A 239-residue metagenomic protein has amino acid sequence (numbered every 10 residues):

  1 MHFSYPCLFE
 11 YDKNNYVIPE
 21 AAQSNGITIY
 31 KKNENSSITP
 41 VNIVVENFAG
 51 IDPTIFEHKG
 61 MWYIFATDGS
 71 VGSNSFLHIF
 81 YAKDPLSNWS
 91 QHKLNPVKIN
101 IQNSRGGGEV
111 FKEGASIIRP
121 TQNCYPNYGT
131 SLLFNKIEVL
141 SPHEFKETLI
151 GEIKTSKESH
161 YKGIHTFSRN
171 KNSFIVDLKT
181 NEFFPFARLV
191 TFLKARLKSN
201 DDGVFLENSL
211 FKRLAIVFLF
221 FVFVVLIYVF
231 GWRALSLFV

Functional and structural regions predicted by a protein language model:
M1-F211: Carbohydrate-active catalytic/glycan-binding domains of CAZyme proteins, especially the secreted or lumenal ectodomains
I216-V229: Final/C-terminal transmembrane alpha-helix of multipass membrane proteins
I227-V239: Juxtamembrane boundary at the C-terminal end of a transmembrane helix
